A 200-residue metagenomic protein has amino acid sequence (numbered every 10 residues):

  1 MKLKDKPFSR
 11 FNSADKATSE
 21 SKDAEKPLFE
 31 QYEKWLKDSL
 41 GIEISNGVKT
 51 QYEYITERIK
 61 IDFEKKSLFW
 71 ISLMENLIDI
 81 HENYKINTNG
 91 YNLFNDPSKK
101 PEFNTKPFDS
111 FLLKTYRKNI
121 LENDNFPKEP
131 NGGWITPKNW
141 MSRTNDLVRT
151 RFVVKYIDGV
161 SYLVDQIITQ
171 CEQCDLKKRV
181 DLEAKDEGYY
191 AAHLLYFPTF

Functional and structural regions predicted by a protein language model:
M1-T144, D158: Charge-rich, low-complexity segments
M141-S142, D146-V148, V153-F200: Long beta-strand-rich cores associated with HINT superfamily self-processing modules
